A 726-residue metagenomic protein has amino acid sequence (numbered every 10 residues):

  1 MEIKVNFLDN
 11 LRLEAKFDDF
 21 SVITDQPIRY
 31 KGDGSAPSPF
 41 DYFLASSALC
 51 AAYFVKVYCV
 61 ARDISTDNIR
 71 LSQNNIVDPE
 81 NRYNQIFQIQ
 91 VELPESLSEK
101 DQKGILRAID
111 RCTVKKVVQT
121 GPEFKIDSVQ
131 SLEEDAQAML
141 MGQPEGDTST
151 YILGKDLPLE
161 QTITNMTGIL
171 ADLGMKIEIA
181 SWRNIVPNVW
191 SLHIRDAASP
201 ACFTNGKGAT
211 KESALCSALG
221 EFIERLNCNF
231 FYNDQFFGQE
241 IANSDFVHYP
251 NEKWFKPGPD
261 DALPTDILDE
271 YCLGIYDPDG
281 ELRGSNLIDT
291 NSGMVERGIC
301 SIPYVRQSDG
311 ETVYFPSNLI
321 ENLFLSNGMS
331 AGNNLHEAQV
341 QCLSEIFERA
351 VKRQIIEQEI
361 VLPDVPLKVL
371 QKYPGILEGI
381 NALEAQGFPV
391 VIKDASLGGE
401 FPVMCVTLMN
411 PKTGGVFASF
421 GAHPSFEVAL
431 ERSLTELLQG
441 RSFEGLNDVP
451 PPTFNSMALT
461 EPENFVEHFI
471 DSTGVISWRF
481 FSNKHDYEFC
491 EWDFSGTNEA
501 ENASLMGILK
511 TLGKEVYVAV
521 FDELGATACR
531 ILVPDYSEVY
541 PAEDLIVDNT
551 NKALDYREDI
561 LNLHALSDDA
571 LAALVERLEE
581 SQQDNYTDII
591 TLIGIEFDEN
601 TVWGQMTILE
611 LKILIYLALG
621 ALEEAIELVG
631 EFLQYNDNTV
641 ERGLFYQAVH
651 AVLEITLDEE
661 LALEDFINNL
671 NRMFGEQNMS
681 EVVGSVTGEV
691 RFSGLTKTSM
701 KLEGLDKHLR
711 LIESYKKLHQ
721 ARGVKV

Functional and structural regions predicted by a protein language model:
M1-A45, V55-L140: Extended beta-strand/beta-hairpin segments
F7, S47, K155-P158: N-terminal amphipathic alpha-helix initiation
D33, S46-S47, M329, N333: Gly/Ser/Thr-rich helix-start
A136-V726: Helix-biased "structured C-terminal domain" signature
